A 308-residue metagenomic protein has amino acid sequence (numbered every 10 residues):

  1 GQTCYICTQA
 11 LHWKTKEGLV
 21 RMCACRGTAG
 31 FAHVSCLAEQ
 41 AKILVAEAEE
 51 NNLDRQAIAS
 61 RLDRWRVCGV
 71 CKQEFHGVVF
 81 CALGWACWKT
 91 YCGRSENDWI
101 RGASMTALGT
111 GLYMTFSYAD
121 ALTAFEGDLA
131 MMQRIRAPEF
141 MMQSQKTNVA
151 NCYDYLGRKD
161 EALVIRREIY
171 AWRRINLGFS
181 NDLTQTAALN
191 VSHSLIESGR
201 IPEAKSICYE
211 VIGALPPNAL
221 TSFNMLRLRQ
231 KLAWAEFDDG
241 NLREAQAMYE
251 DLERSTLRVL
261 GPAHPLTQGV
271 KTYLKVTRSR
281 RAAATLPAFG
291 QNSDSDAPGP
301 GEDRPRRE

Functional and structural regions predicted by a protein language model:
G1-T3, L19, R61-W65: Short metal-coordination and nucleic-acid-contact micro-motifs, chiefly zinc-binding Cys/His arrays
Y5, A24, G69: Cys/His/Pro-rich metal-binding microdomains
I6, A10-H12, L19-M22: Soluble N-terminal domains of membrane-associated systems
T8-W13, A29, V34-E308: Intrinsic-disorder-linked linear interaction elements in eukaryotic regulatory proteins
R21-G27, F31: A broadly conserved sequence feature marking short terminus-proximal activation segments in nucleic acid-centric
